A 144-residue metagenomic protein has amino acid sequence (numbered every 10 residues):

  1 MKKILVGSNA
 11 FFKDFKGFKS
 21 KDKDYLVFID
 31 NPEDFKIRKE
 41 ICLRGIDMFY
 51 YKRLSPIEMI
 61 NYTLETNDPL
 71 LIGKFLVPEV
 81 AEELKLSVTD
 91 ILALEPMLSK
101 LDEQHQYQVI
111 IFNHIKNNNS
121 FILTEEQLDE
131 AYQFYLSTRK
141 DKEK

Functional and structural regions predicted by a protein language model:
M1-K23, V27-N31: Active-site nucleotide-donor binding segment shared across nucleotidyl transfer reactions
N31-R38: Short, conserved charged micro-motifs
K39-L43: Short acidic-hydrophobic surface loop/beta-edge motif
G45-K144: Catalytic cores of NTP-dependent nucleotidyl/adenyl transfer enzymes across multiple folds
